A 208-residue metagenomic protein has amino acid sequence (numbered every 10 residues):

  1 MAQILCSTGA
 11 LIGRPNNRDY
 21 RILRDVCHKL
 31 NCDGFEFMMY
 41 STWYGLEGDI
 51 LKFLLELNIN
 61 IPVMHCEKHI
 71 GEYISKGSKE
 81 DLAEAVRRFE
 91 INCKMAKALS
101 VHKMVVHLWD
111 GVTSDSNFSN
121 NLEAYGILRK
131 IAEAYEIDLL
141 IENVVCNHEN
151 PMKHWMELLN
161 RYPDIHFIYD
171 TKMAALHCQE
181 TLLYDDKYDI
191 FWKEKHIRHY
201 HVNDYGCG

Functional and structural regions predicted by a protein language model:
M1-I91, K97, E133, H166: N-terminal pre-domain/capping segments
I4-C6, M104, L139, I197: Hydrophobic beta-strand residues in large extracellular and virion-surface proteins
A10-I12, M39-W43, E67-I70, L108-V112 (+3 more regions): Active-site-proximal loop/turn and secondary-structure-junction residues that shape catalytic pockets, frequently
P15-R24, E47-L54, D115-G126, C146-P163 (+1 more regions): Distinct, well-ordered alpha-helical segments
F35, I131-G208: Acidic/histidine-rich catalytic cores of soluble enzymes
S75-F167: Active-site acidic/histidine proton-transfer and metal-coordination neighborhood in alpha/beta enzyme cores
